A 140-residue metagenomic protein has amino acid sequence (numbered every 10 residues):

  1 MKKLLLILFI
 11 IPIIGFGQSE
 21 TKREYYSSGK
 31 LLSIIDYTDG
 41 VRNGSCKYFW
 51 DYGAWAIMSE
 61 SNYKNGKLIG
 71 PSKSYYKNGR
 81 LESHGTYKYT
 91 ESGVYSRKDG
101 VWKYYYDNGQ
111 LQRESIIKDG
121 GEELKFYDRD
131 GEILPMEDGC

Functional and structural regions predicted by a protein language model:
K2-K3, R42: Basic side chains
K3-I13: Sec-dependent N-terminal signal peptides
G15-C140: Glycine/tyrosine- and acidic-biased, solvent-exposed loop/turn segments at the edges of beta-strands
